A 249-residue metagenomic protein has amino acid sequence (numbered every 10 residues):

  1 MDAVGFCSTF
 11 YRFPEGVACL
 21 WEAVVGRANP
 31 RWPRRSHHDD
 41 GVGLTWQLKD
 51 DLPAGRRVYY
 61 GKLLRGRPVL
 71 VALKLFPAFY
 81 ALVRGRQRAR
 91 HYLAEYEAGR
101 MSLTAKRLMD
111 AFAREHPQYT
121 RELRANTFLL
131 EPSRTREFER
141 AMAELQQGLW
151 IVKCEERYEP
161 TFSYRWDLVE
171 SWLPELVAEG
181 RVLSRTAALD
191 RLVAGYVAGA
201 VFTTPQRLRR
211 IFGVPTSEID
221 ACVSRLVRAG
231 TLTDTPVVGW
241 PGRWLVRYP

Functional and structural regions predicted by a protein language model:
M1-P249: Long, low-complexity intrinsically disordered regions
